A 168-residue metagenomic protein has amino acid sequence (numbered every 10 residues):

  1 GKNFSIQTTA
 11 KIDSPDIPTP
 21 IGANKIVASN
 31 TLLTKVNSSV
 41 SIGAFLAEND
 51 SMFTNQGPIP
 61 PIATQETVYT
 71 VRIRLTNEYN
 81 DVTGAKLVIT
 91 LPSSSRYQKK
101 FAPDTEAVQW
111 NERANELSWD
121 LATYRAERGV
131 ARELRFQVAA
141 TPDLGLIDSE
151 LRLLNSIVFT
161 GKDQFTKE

Functional and structural regions predicted by a protein language model:
G1-S5, T9-P18, R72-T76, D120-T166: Low-complexity, intrinsically disordered segments enriched in Ser/Thr together with acidic residues
F4-A10, L32, S38-A44, Q65-Y69 (+1 more regions): One face of beta-strands
S5, S29-T31, E66-T70, G84-K86 (+2 more regions): Intrinsic-disorder/low-complexity, polar/charged segments enriched in Ser/Thr/Lys/Arg/Asp/Glu/Gln
P20-S41, Q164-E168: Short beta-strand elements
A28, F53-P58, T70-I73, T105 (+2 more regions): Short structured motifs
T31-T64, T90-P92: Low-complexity, acidic Ser/Thr/Pro/Gly-rich terminal tails and inter-domain linkers that flank the onset of structured
F45-N49, T83-R128: A surface/secretory-pathway sequence property marking extracellular, secreted, or lumenal proteins enriched
M52-V88: Short beta-strand elements of extracellular/lumenal beta-sandwich folds
